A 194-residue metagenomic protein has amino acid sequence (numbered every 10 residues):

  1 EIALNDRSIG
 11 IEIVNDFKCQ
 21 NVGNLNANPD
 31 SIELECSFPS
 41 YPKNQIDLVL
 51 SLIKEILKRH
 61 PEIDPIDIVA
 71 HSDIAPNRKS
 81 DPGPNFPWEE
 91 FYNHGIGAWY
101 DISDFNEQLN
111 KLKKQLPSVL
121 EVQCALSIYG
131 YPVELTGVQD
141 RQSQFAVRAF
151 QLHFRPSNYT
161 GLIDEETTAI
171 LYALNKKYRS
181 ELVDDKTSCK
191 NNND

Functional and structural regions predicted by a protein language model:
E1, D81-P82, F86: A charge-rich, low-complexity, intrinsically flexible signal that marks solvent-exposed coils, linkers, repeats
E1-E62, I66: Active-site-adjacent loop/helix surface patches within enzyme catalytic domains that shape the substrate-binding cleft
Q20, A75-R78: Short catalytic/ligand-binding loop motif for oxyanion handling, primarily in non-cytosolic enzymes, centered on
S31-N44, N77-R78, Q108-Q115, P132-G137 (+1 more regions): Second-shell loop/turn segments in exported
I56-A70, L135-V138, Y159-L162: Surface-exposed patches in mature extracellular/periplasmic domains of secreted proteins
P84-Q108: Acidic, His- and aromatic-enriched active-site or binding-groove loops in soluble protein domains that engage sugars
L112-D185: Short acidic, glycine/serine/threonine-rich helix-capping segments at coil-helix boundaries
